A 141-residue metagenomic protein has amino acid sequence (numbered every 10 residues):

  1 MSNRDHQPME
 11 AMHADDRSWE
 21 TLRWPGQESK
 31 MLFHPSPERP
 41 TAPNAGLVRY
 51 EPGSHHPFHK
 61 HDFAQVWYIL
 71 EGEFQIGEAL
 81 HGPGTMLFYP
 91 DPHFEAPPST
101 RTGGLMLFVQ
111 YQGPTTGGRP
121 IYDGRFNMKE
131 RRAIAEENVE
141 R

Functional and structural regions predicted by a protein language model:
M1-A42, D123-R141: A short, N-terminal "cap"/entry segment at the start of jelly-roll beta-barrel domains of the cupin/DSBH fold
K30-P35, P43-K60, P83, P90-F94: Conserved short histidine dyad/triad with adjacent acidic residue
T41-P43, K60-D62, A79-H81, S99-T102: Short glycine/proline-enriched turns and hinge-like loops at secondary-structure junctions
E51, L80-T102, V109-Q112: Conserved metal-binding segment of the jelly-roll/cupin
P52, H61-I76: Glycine- and acidic-residue-biased ligand/ion/polar-headgroup-sensing regions
F58-F63, E136: Short, low-complexity cationic-aromatic patches
A96, T100-R141: Double-stranded beta-helix
